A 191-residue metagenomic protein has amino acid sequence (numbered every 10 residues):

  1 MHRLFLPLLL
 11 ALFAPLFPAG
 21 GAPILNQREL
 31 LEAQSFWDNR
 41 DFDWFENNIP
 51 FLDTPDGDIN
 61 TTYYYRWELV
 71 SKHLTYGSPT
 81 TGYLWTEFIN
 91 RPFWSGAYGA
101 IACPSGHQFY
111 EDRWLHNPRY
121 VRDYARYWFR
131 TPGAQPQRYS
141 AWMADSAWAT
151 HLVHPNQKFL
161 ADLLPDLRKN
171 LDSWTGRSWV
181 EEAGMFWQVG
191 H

Functional and structural regions predicted by a protein language model:
M1-L6: Bacterial N-terminal signal peptides that target proteins for export
P7-P15: Bacterial N-terminal signal peptides
P18-G21: Boundary at the C-terminal end of the N-terminal hydrophobic targeting segment
I24-D38: Acidic, low-complexity proline/glycine-rich segments
Q34-R168, D172: Substrate-binding groove/exosite segments of carbohydrate-active enzymes
K72, D172-H191: Extended ligand-binding clefts on enzyme/binding-domain cores
